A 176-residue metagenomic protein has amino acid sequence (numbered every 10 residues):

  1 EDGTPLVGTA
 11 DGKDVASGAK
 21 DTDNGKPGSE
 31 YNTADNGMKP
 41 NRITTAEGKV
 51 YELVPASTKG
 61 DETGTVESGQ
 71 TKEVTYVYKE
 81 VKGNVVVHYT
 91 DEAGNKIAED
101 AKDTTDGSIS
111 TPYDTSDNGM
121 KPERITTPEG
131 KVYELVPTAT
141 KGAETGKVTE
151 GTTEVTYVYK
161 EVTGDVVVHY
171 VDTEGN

Functional and structural regions predicted by a protein language model:
E1, T63-T90, T145-V171: Conserved "repeat-terminator" motif of extracellular CCP/Sushi domains
E1-D23, T58-E62, H88-I109, A139-E144 (+1 more regions): Short, solvent-exposed loop/edge segments of extracellular or virion-exposed proteins
A16-N32, E67-T71, T105-N118, T149-T152: Solvent-exposed, conformationally flexible loop/turn segments
G28, P40, V50, E73-V74 (+5 more regions): Intrinsic low-complexity tandem-repeat regions in disordered proteins
S29-E62, T115-T145: Surface-exposed interfaces of beta-sheet-rich extracellular modules
I43, Y51-L53, Y76-Y78, V87-Y89 (+5 more regions): Hydrophobic beta-strand residues in large extracellular and virion-surface proteins
